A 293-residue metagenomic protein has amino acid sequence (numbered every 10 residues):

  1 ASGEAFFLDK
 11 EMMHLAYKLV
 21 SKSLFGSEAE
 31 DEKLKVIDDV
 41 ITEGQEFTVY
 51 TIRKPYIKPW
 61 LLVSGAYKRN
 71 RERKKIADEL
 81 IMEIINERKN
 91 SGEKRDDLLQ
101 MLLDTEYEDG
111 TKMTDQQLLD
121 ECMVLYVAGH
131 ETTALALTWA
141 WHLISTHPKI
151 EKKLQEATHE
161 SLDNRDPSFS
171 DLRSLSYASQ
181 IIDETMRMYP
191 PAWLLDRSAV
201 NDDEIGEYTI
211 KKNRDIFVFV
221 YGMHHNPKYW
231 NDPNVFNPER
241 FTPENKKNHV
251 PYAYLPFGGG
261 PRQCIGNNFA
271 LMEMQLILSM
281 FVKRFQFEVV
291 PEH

Functional and structural regions predicted by a protein language model:
A1-L135, K153: Cytochrome P450 heme-thiolate monooxygenase catalytic core
E79, E83, R165-G206: Conserved cytochrome P450 K-helix E-x-x-R motif and the immediately C-terminal K′/meander segment
K89-E93, S168-S176, C264-G266: Conserved, non-catalytic sequence blocks in retroelement Pol enzymes and Pol-derived host proteins
M123, A128, D166-S170, L194 (+3 more regions): Cytochrome P450 heme-thiolate "Cys pocket" and heme-binding signature region
T132-S145, I277: Short, small-residue alpha-helix embedded
P148-I150, F269-H293: Cytochrome P450 heme-binding "Cys pocket" and the immediately downstream C-terminal segment
V218-K246: Conserved cytochrome P450 K-helix/beta-meander segment immediately N-terminal to the heme-binding cysteine loop
